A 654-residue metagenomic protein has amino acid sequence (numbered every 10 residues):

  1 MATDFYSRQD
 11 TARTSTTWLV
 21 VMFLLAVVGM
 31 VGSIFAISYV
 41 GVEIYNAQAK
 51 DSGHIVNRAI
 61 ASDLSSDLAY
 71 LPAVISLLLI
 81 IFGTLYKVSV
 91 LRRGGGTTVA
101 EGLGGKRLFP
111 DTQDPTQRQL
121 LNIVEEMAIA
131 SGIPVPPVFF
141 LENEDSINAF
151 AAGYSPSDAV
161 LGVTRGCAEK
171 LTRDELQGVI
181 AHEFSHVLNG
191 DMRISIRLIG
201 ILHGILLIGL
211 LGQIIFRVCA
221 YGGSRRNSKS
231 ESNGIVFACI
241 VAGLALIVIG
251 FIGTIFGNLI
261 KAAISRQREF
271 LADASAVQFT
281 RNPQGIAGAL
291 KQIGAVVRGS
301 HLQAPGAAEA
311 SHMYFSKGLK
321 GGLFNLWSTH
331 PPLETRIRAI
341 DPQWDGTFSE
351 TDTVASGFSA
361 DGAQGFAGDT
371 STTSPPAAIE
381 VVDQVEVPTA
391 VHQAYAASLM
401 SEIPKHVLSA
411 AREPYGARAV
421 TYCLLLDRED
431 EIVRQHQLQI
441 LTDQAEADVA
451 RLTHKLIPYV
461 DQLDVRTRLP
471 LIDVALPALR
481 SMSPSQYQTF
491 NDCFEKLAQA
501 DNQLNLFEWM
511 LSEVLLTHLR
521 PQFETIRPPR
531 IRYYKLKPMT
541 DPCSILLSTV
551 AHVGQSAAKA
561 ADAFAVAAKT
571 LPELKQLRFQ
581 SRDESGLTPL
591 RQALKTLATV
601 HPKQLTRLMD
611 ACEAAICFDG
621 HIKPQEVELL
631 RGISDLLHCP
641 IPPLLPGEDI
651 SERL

Functional and structural regions predicted by a protein language model:
M1-A152, N189, I194-A262, R266 (+8 more regions): Hydrophobic or amphipathic, alpha-helical segments that drive membrane association/targeting
A2, Y6, D10, S230 (+6 more regions): Cytosolic-facing loops and C-terminal tails of multi-pass membrane proteins
L108-P115, R165-G178: Short pre-active-site segment immediately N-terminal to the catalytic Zn-binding motif
V124, V163, G178-H186, G190 (+1 more regions): Active-site recognition of the HExxH zinc-binding catalytic motif
I129-A130, F139-L141, A149-S155, A168-K170 (+7 more regions): Replace "in large, NTP-powered and nucleic-acid-processing enzymes" with "in large, NTP-powered factors and other
T172-L188, E495-A500: Short alpha-helix carrying the canonical HExxH Zn2+-binding catalytic motif
H182-E183, A272, P332, L497-N502 (+1 more regions): DG-centered beta-turn motif at the end of beta-strands
S185-N189, L504, I622: Short active-site segment of divalent metal-dependent hydrolases/proteases that encodes the spacing between
